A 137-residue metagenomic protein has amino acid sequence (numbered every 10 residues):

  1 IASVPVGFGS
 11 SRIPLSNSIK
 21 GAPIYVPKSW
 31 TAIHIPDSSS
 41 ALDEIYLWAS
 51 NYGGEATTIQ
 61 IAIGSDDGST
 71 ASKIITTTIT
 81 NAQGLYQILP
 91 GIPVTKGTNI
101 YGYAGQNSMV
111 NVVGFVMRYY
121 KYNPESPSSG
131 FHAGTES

Functional and structural regions predicted by a protein language model:
I1-L42, A49-Y52, A104-S137: C-terminal interaction-tip segments
S40-E44, G54-A56, T95-G97: Short connector loops at helix/strand junctions that flank enzyme active sites, especially segments positioning acidic
S50, A62-D66, Y103: A generic structural motif
G53-E55, D66-G68, N107: Acidic glycine-/aspartate-rich tracts in secreted/extracellular proteins
Q60-G64, V113-F115: Beta-strand signatures of extracellular beta-sandwich domains
G64-G68, Y119-K121: Short edge-strand/loop segments of extracellular domains
D66-N99: Intrinsically disordered, low-complexity Pro/Gly/Ser/Thr-rich segments with frequent PxxP/GP/PP motifs and embedded
